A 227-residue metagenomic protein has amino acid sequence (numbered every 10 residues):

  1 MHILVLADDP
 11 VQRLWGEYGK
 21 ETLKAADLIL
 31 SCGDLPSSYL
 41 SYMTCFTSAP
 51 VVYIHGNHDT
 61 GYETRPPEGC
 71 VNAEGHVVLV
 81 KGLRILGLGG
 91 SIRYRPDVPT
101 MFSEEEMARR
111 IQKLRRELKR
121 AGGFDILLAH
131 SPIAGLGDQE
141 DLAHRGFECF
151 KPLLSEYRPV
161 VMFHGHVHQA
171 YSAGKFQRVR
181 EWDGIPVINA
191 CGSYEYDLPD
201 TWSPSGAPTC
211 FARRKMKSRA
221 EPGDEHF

Functional and structural regions predicted by a protein language model:
M1-T44, R115-G123, E221-H226: N-terminal active-site segment of His-dependent metallophosphoesterases
V5-A7, L28-D34, V52-N57, A73 (+4 more regions): Active-site neighborhood of phospho(di)ester-bond hydrolases with catalytic His/Asp-centered motifs
V5-L14, D59-C149: Conserved catalytic scaffold of divalent metal-dependent phosphoesterases
L6, W15, T64, V77-K81 (+2 more regions): Binuclear metal-dependent phosphoesterase catalytic core
P10-L14, L35-S41, N57-E63, R93-D97 (+3 more regions): Active-site environment of divalent metal-dependent phosphoester hydrolases
L23-K24, T44-S48, L153-Y157, R180-W182: Short, conserved loop/helix-junction motifs that constitute active-site signature segments in enzyme catalytic cores
D27-I29, S48-Y53, P66-H76, Q177 (+1 more regions): Active-site regions of enzymes building and remodeling cell-envelope glycoconjugates
T47-H58, F147-F150: A short, gly/pro- and small-residue-rich
